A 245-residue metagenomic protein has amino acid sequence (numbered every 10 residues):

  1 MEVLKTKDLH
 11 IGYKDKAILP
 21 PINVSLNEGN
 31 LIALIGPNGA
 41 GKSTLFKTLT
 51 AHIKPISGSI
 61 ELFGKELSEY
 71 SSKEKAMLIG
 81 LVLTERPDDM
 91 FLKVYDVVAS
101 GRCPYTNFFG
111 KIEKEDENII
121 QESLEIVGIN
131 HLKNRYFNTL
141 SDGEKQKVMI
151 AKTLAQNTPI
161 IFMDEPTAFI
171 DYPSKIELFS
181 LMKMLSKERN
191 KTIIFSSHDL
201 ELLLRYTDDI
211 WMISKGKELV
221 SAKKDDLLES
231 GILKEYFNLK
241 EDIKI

Functional and structural regions predicted by a protein language model:
I35-P37: The feature captures the beta-strand-to-loop junction immediately N-terminal to the Walker
T50: Helix-to-loop junction immediately C-terminal to a conserved catalytic motif
G58-E66, K75: Conserved ABC transporter NBD signature motif
Y136-L140: Conserved ABC ATPase signature
I161-D164: Catalytic Walker B motif of ABC-type/P-loop ATPase nucleotide-binding domains
S197-H198: H-loop/switch region of ABC-family ATPase nucleotide-binding domains
I210-K223: H-loop (His-switch) and adjacent beta-strand-loop-beta switch element of ABC-type ATPase nucleotide-binding domains
